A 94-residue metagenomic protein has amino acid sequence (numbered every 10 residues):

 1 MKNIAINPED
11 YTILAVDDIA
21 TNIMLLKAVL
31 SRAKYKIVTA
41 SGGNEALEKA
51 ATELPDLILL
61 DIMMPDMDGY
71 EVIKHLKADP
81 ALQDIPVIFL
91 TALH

Functional and structural regions predicted by a protein language model:
Y11-T12, A20-V38, T52: Two-component/phosphorelay signaling modules centered on CheY-like receiver
V16-D17, A40, I58: Conserved sequence signature across two-component system core domains
T21, S41-E45, D68-K74: Acidic catalytic/metal-coordinating carboxylates
E48, Y70-Q83: Short amphipathic alpha-helix used as the core "switch/output" element in two-component signaling
E53-L59: Active-site beta3 strand of CheY-like receiver
D61, T91: Active-site residues of response regulator receiver
M64: Receiver (REC) domain active-site loop signature in two-component systems and cognate sites in sensor histidine kinases
D79, L93-H94: Short, conserved "switch-loop" micro-motifs in signal-transduction and mechanochemical regulators
